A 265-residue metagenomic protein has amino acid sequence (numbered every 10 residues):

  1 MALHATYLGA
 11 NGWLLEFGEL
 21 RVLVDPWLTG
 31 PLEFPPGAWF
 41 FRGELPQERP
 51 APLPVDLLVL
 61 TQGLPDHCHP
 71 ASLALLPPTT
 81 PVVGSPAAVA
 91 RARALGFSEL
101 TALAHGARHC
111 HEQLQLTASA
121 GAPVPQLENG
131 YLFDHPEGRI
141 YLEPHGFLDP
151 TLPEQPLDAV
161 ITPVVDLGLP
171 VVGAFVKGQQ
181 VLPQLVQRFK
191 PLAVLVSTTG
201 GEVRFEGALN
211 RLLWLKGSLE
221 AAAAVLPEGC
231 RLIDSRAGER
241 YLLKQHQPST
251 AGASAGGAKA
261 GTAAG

Functional and structural regions predicted by a protein language model:
M1-E44, P191, L209-N210, G217 (+2 more regions): Zn-dependent metallo-beta-lactamase
L20-V59, P70-S72, F147-P153: Pre-active-site segment of Zn-dependent metallo-hydrolases
V24-D25, V55-C68, V83-S85, Y141-G146 (+3 more regions): Active-site neighborhood of phospho(di)ester-bond hydrolases with catalytic His/Asp-centered motifs
P31, G63-C68, V89-R91, A107-C110 (+5 more regions): Active-site environment of divalent metal-dependent phosphoester hydrolases
P70-P77, F205-R211: Metal-dependent catalytic neighborhoods of phosphoester/phosphodiester hydrolases
G84-E137, I233-A251: Metallo-beta-lactamase
G96-G106, P153-P156, P170-V171, Q179-G265: Binuclear metal-ion centers of metallo-dependent hydrolases, dominated by the metallo-beta-lactamase
A122-R188: Active-site-proximal loop/helix segments of hydrolase catalytic cores
